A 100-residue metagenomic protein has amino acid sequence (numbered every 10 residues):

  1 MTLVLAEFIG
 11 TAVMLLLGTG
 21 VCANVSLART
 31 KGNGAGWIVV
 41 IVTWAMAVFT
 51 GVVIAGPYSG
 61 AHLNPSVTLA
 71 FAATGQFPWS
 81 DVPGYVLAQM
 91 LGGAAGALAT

Functional and structural regions predicted by a protein language model:
M1-T100: Membrane-interface helix-loop junctions and terminal tails of multi-pass membrane proteins
